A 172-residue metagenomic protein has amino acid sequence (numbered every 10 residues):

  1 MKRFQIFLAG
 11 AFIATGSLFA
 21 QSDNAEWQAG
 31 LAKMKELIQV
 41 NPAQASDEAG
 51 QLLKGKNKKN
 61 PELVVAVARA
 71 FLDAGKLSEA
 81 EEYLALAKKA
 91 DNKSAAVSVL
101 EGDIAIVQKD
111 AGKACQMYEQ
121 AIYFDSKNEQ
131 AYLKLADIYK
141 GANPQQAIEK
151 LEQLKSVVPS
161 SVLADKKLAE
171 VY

Functional and structural regions predicted by a protein language model:
K2, L8, F12-I13, L18-A85 (+2 more regions): N-terminal leader/linker segments that initiate helical-solenoid repeat arrays
Q39, D73-A74, V107-Q108, D137-A142: Register position in tetratricopeptide repeats
A43, S78, G112, Q145-Q146: Residue register within tetratricopeptide repeats
L53-G55, A85-K89, E119-Y123, Q153-S156: Conserved structural position within tetratricopeptide repeats
A66, L100, K134, K167-E170: Canonical tetratricopeptide repeat
I138-Y172: Solenoidal tandem-repeat scaffolds enriched in leucines and small polar residues
